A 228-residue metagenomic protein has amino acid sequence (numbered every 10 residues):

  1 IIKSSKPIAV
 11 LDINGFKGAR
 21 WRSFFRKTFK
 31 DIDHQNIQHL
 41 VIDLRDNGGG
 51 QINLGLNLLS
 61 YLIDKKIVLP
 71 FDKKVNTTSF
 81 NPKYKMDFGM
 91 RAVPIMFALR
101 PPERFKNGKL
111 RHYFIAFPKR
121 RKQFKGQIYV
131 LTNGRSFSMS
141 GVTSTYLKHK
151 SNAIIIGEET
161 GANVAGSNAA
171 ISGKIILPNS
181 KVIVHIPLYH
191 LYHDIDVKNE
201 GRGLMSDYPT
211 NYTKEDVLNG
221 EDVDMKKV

Functional and structural regions predicted by a protein language model:
I1-S172: Cleft-lining beta-strand/loop regions that shape enzyme active-site pockets
I13-N14, N133, S180, P187-Y189 (+1 more regions): Structured loops at beta-to-helix junctions and adjacent beta-edge loops in soluble globular domains
R22, V142, S167, Y189 (+2 more regions): Short conserved micro-motifs at the rims of enzyme active sites and ligand-binding pockets
F88, I95-L99, E103-F105, I183-I195 (+1 more regions): Metal-dependent DNA phosphodiester-chemistry modules and their immediately adjacent helices/loops in DNA-processing
R135-F137, T160-N163, V182-I183, Y189-D194: Short Gly/Pro-enriched loop/turn and capping motifs at secondary-structure junctions
S151-N152, S180-V184, L204: A short pocket-lining beta-strand/turn micro-motif at the edge of beta-sheets
N168-L191: C-terminal "exit" segments of structured domains
D194-V228: Low-complexity, Gly/Ser/Thr/Pro-rich intrinsically disordered linker/tail segments
